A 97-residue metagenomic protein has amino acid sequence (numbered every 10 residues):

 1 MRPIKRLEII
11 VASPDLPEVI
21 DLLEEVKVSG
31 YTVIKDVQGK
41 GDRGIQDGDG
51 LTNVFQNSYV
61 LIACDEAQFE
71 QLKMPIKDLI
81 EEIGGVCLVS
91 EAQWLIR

Functional and structural regions predicted by a protein language model:
M1-R97: Positively charged, small/polar-rich N-terminal and surface patches that mediate targeting and assembly and bind
